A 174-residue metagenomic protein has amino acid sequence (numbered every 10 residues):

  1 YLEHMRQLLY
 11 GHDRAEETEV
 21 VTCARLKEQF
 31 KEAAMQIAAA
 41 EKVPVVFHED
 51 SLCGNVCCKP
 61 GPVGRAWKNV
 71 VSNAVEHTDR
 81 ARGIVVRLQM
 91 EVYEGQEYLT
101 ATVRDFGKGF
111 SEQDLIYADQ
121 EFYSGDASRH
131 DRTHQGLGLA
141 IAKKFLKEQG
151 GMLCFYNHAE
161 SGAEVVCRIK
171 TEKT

Functional and structural regions predicted by a protein language model:
Y1-I37: Conserved DHp (HisKA) dimerization/phosphotransfer helix of two-component histidine kinases, i.e., the long coiled-coil
I37-F47: Short conserved segments within the C-terminal catalytic ATPase subdomain
N73-V75: Short helix-loop "hinge" at the ATP-lid/N-box region of the Bergerat-fold HATPase_c
D105: Acidic ATP/Mg2+-coordinating residue in the GHKL
F110-Y123: Short conserved segment of the HATPase_c
G150-M152: Conserved glycine-rich
